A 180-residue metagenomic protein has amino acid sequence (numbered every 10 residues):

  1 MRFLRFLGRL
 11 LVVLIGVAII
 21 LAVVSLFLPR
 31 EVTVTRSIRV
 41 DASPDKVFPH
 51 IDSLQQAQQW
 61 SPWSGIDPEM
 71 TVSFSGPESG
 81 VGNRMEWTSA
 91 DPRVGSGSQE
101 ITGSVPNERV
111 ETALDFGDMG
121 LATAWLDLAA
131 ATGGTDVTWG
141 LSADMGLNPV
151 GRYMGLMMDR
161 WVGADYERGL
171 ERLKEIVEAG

Functional and structural regions predicted by a protein language model:
F3-L4, E111-R168, L173-E175: Beta-strand/loop substructures that line and gate deep hydrophobic ligand-binding cavities in soluble
R5-S73, P77-S79: Hydrophobic ligand-binding cavity/cleft-lining segments
L28-R30, P77, D91-R93, F116-G120 (+1 more regions): A generic structural micro-feature
T33-T35, V94-Q99, G120-W125: Short, surface-exposed coil-to-beta transition loops
D41-D45, T102-R109, D127-D136, E175-G180: A short, structured loop/turn motif at beta-sheet edges
K46-A57, M85, I101, T112 (+3 more regions): Hydrophobic pocket/interface hotspot
I51-S61, S89, W161, L170 (+1 more regions): Sec/Tat-exported extracytoplasmic proteins
L54-V105, G151-R152: Extracytoplasmic/periplasmic/luminal assembly and interaction segments in envelope/secretory/respiratory proteins
